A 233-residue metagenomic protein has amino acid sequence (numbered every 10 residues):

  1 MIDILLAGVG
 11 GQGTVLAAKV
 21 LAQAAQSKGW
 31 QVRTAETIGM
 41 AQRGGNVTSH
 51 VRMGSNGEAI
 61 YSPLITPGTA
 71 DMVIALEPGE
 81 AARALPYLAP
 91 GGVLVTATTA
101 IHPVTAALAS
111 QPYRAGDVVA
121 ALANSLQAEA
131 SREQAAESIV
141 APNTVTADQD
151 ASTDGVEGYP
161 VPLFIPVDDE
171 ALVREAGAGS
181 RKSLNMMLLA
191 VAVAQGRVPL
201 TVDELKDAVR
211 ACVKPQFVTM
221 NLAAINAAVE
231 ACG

Functional and structural regions predicted by a protein language model:
M1-G233: Active-site cofactor/cluster-binding pocket
